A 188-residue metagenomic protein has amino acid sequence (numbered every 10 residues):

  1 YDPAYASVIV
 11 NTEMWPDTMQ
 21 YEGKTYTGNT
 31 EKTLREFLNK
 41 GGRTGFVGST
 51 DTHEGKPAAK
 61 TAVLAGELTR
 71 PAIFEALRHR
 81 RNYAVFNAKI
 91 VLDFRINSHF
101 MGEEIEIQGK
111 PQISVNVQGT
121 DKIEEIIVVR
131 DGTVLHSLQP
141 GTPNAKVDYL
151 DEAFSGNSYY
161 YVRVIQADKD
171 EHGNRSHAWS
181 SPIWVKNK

Functional and structural regions predicted by a protein language model:
Y1-M19: Surface-exposed loop and adjacent secondary-structure segments within mature catalytic domains
Y1-Y5, G28-G42: Histidine/acidic residue-rich metal-binding segments in metalloenzymes
V8, T30-E31, R70-P71: Alpha-helix initiation and N-capping motif
M14-G23, L34-K188: C-terminal functional module detector
